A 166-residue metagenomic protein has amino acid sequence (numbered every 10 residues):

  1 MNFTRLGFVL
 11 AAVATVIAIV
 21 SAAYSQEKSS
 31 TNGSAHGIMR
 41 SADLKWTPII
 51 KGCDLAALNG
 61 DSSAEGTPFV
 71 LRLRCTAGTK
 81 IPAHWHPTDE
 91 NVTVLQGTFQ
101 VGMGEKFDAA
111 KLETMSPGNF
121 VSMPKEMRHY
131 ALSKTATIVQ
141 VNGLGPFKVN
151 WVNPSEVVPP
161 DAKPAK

Functional and structural regions predicted by a protein language model:
M1-A11: Bacterial N-terminal signal peptides that target proteins for export
V9-I19: Bacterial N-terminal signal peptides
Y24-T67, E156-K166: A short, N-terminal "cap"/entry segment at the start of jelly-roll beta-barrel domains of the cupin/DSBH fold
S34-G37, A110, Y130-K166: Double-stranded beta-helix
F69-H86, T114-M115, P124-K125: Conserved short histidine dyad/triad with adjacent acidic residue
T76-T79, H86-K106: Glycine- and acidic-residue-biased ligand/ion/polar-headgroup-sensing regions
I81-A83, V101-G102, M123-P124, R128-K134: Short beta-strand His + acidic residue motifs that chelate non-heme Fe in jelly-roll/DSBH and cupin folds
E105-E126: Short acidic-glycine-tyrosine-enriched beta hairpin
